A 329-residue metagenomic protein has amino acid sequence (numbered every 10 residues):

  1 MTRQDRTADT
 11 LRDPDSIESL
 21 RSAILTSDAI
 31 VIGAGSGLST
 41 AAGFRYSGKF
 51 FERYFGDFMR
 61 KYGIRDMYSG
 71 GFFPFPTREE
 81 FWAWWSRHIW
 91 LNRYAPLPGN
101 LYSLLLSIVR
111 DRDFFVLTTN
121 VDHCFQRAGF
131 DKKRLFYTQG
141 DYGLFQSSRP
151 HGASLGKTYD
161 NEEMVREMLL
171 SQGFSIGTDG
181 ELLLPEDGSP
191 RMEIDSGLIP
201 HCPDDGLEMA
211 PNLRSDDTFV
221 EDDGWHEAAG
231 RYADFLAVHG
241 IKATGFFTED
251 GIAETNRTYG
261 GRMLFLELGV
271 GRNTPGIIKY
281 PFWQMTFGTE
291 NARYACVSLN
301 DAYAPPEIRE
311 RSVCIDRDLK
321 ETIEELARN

Functional and structural regions predicted by a protein language model:
M1-N329: Conserved catalytic alpha/beta core of Sir2/sirtuin-type deacylases, generalized to analogous enzyme cores that bind
